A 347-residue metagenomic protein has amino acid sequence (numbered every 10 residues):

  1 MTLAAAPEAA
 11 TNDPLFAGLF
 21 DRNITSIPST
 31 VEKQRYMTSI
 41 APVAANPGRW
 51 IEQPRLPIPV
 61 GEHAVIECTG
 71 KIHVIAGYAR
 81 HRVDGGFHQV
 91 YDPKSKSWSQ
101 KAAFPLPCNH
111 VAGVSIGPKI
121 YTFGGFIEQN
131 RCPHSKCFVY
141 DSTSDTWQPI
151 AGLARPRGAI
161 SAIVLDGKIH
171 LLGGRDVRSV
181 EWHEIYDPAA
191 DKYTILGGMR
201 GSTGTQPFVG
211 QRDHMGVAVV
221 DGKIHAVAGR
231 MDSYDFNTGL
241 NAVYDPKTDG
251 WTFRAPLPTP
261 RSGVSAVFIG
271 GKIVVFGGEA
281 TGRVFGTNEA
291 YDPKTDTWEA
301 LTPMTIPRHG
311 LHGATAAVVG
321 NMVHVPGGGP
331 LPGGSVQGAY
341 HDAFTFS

Functional and structural regions predicted by a protein language model:
M1-A4: N-terminal export leaders
D13-S347: Kelch-like beta-propeller repeat domains
